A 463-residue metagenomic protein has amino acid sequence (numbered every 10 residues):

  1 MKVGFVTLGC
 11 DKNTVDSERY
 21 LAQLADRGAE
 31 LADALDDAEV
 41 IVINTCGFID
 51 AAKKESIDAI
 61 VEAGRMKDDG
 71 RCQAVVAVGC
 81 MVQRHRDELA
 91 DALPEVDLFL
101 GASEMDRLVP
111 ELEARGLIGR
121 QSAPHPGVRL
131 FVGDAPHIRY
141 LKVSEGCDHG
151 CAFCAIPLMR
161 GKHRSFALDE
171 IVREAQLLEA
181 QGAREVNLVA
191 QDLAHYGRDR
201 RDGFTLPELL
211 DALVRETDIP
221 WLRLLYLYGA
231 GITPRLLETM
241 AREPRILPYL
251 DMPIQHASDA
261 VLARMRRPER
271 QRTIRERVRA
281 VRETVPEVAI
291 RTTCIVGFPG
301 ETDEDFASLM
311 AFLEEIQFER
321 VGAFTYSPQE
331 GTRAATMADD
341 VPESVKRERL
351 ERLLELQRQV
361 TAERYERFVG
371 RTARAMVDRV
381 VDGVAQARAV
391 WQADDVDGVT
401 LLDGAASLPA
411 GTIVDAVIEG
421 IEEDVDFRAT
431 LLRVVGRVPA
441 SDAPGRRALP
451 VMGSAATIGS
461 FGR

Functional and structural regions predicted by a protein language model:
M1-Y196, R235, L250, Q271-E283 (+3 more regions): Proteins enriched for Cys/Gly/acidic motifs involved in redox and nucleic-acid/cofactor modification
G47, R160-G161, R200-G203, A263-E269 (+1 more regions): Short glycine-enriched, charge-decorated loop/helix-capping segments at active-site entrances that position
A74-G79, R84, A180-E304, E314: Conserved SAM/AdoMet-binding glycine-rich loop
L93-P94, R115-I118, F204-L206, M240-A241 (+1 more regions): Short, hinge-like loop/turn segments at secondary-structure boundaries
C151, I171, L188, L224 (+7 more regions): Conserved, mostly hydrophobic/aromatic
A190, Y226, I254-H256, T292-V296 (+6 more regions): Active-site proximal loops enriched in glycine and acidic residues that flank catalytic Cys/His/Asp and coordinate
I219, L247-Y249, V285-R291, F318 (+4 more regions): Active-site lining segments that contact anionic ligands and/or coordinate catalytic metals
T336-R463: Terminal RNA-binding accessory module
